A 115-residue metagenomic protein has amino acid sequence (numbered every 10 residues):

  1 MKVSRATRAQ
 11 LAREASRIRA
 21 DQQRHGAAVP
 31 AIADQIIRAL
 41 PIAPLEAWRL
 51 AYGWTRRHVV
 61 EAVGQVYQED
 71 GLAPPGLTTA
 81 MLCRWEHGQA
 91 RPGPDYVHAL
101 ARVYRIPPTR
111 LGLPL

Functional and structural regions predicted by a protein language model:
M1-A62, A73-L115: Short amphipathic recognition helices of helix-turn-helix/homeodomain-type DNA-binding modules
Y67-G71: Amphipathic alpha-helical scaffolds
